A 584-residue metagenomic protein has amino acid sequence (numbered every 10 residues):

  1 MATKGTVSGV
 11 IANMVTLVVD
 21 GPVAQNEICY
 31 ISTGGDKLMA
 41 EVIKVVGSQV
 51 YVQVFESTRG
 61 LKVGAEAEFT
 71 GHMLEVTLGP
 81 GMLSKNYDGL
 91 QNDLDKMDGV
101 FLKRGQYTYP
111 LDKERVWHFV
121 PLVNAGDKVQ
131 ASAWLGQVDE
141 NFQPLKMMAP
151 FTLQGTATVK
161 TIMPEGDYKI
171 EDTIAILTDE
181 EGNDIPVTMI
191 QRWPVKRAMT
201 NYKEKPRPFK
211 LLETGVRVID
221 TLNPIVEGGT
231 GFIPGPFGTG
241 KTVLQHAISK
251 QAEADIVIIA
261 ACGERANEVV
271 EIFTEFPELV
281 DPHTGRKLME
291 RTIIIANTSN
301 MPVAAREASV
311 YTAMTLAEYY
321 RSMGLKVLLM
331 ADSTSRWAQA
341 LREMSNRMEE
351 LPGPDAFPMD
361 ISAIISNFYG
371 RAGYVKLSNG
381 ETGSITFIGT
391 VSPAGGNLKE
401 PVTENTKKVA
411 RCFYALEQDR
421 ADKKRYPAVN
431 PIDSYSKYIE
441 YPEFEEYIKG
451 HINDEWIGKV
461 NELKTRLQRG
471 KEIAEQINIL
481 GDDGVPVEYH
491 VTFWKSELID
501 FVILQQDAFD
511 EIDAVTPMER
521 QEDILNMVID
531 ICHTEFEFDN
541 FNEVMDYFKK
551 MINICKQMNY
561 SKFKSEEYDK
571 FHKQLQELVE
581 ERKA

Functional and structural regions predicted by a protein language model:
M1-K103: N-terminal accessory targeting/assembly segments
A12, L38, G47-V50, H72 (+4 more regions): Metallocofactor- and cofactor-centric catalytic cores in central/energy metabolism, strongly enriched
D20, G34, H72-M73, Q91 (+4 more regions): Short, surface-exposed secondary-structure boundary micro-motifs
I43-Q49, P80-Q91, F142-G166, D184-M199: Short, compositionally biased
V54, R59, H118-K128, V159-D167: Short histidine-centered loop motifs in beta-beta connectors
M97-T152, K169-G229, L244-A247, P282-M301 (+1 more regions): P-loop NTPase nucleotide-binding/switch module
T221-L222, G228-I552, K564: P-loop NTPase catalytic core
D539-A584: C-terminal amphipathic alpha-helical interaction region
